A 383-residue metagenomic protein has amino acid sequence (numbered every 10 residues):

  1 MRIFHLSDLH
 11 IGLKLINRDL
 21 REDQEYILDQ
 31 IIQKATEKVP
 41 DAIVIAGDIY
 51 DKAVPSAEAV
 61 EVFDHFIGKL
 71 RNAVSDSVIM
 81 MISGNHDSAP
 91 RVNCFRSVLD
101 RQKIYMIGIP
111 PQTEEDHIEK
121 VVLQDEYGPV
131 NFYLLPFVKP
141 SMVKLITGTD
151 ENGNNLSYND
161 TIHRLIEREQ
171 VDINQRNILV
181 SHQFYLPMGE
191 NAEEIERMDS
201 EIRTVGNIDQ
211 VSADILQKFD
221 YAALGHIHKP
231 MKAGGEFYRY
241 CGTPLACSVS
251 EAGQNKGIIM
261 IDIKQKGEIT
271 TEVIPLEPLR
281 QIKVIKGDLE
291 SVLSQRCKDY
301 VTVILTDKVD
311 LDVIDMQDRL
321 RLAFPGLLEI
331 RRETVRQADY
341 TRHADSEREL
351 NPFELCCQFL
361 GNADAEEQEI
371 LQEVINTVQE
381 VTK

Functional and structural regions predicted by a protein language model:
M1-G68, N72-D76, E373-T377, V381-T382: N-terminal active-site segment of His-dependent metallophosphoesterases
L6-S7, I43-G47, V78-N85, Y105-P110 (+3 more regions): Active-site neighborhood of phospho(di)ester-bond hydrolases with catalytic His/Asp-centered motifs
G12-L13, D51-V54, I82-N93, T113-H117 (+4 more regions): Active-site environment of divalent metal-dependent phosphoester hydrolases
I16, I49-I67, S83-Q102, M106-G108 (+2 more regions): Metal-dependent catalytic neighborhoods of phosphoester/phosphodiester hydrolases
E37, D262-K383: Accessory, non-catalytic peripheral segments of nucleic-acid enzymes
P40-E58, V74-P90, F184-N207: Active-site neighborhood of divalent metal-dependent phosphoester/pyrophosphate hydrolases
Q102-T204: Conserved catalytic scaffold of divalent metal-dependent phosphoesterases
L186-I269: Conserved beta-sheet core of the metallophosphoesterase superfamily
